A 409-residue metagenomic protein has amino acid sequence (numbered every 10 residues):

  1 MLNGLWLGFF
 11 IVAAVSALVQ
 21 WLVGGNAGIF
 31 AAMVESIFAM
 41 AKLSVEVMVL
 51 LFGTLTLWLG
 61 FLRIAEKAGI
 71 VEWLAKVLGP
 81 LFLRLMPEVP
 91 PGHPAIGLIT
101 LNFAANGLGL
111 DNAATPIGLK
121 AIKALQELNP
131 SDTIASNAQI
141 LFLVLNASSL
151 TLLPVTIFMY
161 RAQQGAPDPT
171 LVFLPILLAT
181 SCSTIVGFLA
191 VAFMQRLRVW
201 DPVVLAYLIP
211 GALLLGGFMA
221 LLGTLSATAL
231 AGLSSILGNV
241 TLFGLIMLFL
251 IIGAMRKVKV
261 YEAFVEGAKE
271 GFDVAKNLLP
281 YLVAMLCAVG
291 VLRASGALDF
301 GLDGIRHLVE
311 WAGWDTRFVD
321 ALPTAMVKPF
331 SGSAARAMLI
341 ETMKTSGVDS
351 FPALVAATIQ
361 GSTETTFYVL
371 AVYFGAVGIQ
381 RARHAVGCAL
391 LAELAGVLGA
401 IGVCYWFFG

Functional and structural regions predicted by a protein language model:
M1-G53, M159-L292, W311, H384-G409: Signature of multi-pass transmembrane helix bundles
I11, W58, K67, G107 (+6 more regions): Short glycine/serine/threonine-biased micro-segments
F30-E127, R256-T345: Membrane-embedded alpha-helical segments and adjacent helix-loop junctions characteristic of multi-pass solute
F38, V45, P94-I96, S131-Q139 (+2 more regions): Hydrophobic alpha-helical segments, principally membrane-spanning helices and signal/leader peptides
T100, A104, Q139, L230-L233 (+2 more regions): Generic signal for short, ordered secondary-structure residues within or immediately flanking folded domains
A113-A114, A121-A162, A166-R196, L322-G409: C-terminal transmembrane helix pair
